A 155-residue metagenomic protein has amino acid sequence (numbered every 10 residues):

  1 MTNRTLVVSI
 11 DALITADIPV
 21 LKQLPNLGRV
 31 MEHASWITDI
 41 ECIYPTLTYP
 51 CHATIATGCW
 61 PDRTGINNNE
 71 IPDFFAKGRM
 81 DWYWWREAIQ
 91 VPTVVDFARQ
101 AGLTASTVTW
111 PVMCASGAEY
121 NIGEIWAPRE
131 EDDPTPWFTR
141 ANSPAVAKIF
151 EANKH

Functional and structural regions predicted by a protein language model:
T2-A16, R29-V30, I55, A98: Beta-strand elements within well-structured catalytic alpha/beta cores of enzymes that handle phosphate/sulfate esters
N3-R4, L24-P25, P50, I89-D96: A structural signal for well-ordered alpha-helical segments within the folded catalytic domains of diverse enzymes
I10-A12, I37-T38, T48-C51, E70-Y83: Glycine-/proline-rich flexible loop or hinge segments
A12-T15, Y44-T46, V112-A115: Solvent-exposed loop/turn segments at secondary-structure junctions within structured extracellular/periplasmic domains
D17-I18, W85: Residue-level marker of alpha-helix boundaries and capping positions
I18-D62, S106: Short, structured active-site-proximal loop/turn typified by the sulfatase FGly-forming signature C/S-X-P-X-R
W60-H155: His/Asp/Glu-rich, glycine-adjacent segments that coordinate divalent cations and/or stabilize oxyanion chemistry on
